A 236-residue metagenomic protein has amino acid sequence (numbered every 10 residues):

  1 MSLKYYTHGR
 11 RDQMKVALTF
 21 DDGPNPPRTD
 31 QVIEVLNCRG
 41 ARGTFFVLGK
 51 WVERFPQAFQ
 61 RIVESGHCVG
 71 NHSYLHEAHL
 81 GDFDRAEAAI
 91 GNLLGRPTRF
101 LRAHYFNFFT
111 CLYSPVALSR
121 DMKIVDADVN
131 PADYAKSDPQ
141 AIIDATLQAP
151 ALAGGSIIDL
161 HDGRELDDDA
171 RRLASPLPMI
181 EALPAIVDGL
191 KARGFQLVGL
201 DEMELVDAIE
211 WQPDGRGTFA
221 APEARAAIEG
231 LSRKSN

Functional and structural regions predicted by a protein language model:
M1-D82, A89, A132, G189 (+2 more regions): Active-site beta->alpha N-cap acidic-glycine motif
L3, L101, R233-S235: Generic cytosolic/nucleocytoplasmic N-terminal low-complexity/intrinsically disordered segments
V16-L18, R42-T44, P97-R99, A170-R172 (+2 more regions): A short, structure-level motif marking secondary-structure boundaries and short turns
N37-C38, A192-L197, Q212, F219-A224: Non-catalytic interaction surface on structured domains
E53-R54, E64, Y74-Q196, L200-P213: Catalytic domains of cell-wall/extracellular-matrix polysaccharide-remodeling enzymes, centered on de-N-acetylation
L205-N236: C-terminal accessory extensions appended to soluble enzyme cores
